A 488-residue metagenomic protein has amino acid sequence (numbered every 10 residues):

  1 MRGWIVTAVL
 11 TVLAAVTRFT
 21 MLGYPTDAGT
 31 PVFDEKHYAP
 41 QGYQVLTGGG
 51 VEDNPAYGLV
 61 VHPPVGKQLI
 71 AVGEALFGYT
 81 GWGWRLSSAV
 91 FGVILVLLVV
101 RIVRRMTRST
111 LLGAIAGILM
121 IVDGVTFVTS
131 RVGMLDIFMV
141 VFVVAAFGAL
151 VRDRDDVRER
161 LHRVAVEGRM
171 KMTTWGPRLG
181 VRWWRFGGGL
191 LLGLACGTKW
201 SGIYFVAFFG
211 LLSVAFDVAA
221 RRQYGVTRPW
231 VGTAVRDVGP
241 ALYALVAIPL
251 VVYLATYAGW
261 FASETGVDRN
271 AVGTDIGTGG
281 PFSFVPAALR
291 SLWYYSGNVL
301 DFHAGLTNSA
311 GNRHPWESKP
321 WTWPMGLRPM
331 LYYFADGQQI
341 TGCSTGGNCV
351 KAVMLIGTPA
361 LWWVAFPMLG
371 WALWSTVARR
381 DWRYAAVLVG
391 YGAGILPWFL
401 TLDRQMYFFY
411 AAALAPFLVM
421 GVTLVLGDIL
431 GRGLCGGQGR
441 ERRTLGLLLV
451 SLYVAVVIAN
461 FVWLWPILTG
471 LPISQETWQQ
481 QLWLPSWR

Functional and structural regions predicted by a protein language model:
V9-L10, V99-V122, E159-E167, P177-L179 (+1 more regions): Transmembrane-helix signature of polytopic, membrane-embedded enzymes that assemble or transfer cell-envelope glycans
A14-T17, A116-I121, L192, C196: Short helix- or helix-capping micro-motifs that position conserved polar/aromatic residues at function-defining sites
F19, Y24-G48, P240-A241, L250-R328 (+1 more regions): Aromatic-rich transmembrane-lumenal/periplasmic boundary elements in polytopic membrane proteins
P25-P40, V51-E52, Y57-L69, Y79-W82: Extracytoplasmic catalytic/substrate-binding loops of multi-pass membrane glycan-assembly enzymes
L86-T107, A145, P367-W371: Transmembrane-helix motifs of polytopic, lipid-linked glycan transferases
S88, V128-F138, T198-S201: Short acidic/glycine- and proline-prone juxtamembrane loop motifs at membrane-interface regions of multi-pass membrane
T107, A146-W184, S213-Y224: Membrane-interface transmembrane helices that cradle and orient dolichyl/undecaprenyl
G176-W184, L192, L211-R221, R228-V272 (+1 more regions): Transmembrane helical bundles and short interhelical boundary loops of multi-pass, membrane-embedded
